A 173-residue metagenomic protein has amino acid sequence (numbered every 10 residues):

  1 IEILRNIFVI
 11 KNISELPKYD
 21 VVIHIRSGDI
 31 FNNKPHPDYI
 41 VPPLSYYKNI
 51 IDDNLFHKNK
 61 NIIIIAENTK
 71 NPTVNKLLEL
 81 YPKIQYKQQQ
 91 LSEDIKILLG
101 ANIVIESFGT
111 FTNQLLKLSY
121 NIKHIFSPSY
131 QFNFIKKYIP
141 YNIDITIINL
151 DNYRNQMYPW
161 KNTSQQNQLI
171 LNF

Functional and structural regions predicted by a protein language model:
I1-K60, L150-F173: Secretory-pathway luminal glycosyltransferase catalytic domains
R5-F8, I62-I63, P82, I143-T146: Residue-level marker of intrinsically disordered, low-complexity segments enriched for small/polar residues
N54-I139: Donor-binding and catalytic core of enzymes assembling or modifying cell-surface/extracellular glycoconjugates
N113-F173: Nucleotide-sugar donor-binding patch of glycosyltransferase catalytic domains
